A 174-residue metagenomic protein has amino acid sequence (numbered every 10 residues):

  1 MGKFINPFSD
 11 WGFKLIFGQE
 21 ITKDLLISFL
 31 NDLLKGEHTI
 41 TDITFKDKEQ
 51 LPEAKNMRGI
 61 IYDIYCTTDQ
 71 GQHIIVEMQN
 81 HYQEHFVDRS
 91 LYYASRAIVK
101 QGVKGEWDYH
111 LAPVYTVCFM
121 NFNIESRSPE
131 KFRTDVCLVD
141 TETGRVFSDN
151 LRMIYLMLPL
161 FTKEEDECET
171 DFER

Functional and structural regions predicted by a protein language model:
M1-R174: Elongated, amphipathic alpha-helical interaction scaffolds
